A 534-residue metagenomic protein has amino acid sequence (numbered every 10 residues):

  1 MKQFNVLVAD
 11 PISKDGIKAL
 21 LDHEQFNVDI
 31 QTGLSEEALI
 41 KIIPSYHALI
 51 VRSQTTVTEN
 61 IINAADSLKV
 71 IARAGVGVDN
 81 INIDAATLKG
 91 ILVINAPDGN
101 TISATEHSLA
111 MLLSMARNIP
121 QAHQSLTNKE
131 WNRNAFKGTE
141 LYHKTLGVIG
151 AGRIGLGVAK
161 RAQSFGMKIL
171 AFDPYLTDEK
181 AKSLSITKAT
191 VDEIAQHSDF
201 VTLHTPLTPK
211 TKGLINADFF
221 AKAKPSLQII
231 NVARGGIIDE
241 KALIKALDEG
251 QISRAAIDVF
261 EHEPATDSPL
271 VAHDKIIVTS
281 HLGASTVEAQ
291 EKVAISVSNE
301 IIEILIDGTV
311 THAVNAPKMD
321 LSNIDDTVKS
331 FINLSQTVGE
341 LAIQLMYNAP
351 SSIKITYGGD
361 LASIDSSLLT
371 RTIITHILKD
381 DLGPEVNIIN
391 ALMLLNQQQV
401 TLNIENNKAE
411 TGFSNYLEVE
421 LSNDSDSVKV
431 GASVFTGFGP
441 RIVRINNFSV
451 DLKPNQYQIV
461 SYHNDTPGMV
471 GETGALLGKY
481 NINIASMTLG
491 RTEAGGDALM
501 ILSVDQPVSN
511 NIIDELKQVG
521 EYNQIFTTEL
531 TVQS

Functional and structural regions predicted by a protein language model:
M1-I94, N216-D218: An N-terminal-biased, well-structured beta-alpha scaffold segment characteristic of Rossmann-like dinucleotide-binding
Q31-T32, R52, A74-G75, I91-I102 (+4 more regions): Short beta->alpha connector loops at strand-helix junctions that form conserved, small/polar/Pro-enriched
T55-I62, P174-P269: Rossmann-like adenosine-cofactor binding region
K89, P97-T145, G157-K160: Phosphate-binding beta-alpha-beta segment of Rossmann-like dinucleotide-binding domains, i.e., the NAD(P)
K89, V93-I94, A217, S226-L345: Rossmann-like dinucleotide-binding domain for NAD(H)/NADP(H)
T105-Q124, K144, Q163-M167, S296-G308 (+2 more regions): Oxidoreductase and adenylate-handling cofactor-binding alpha/beta cores
A151-G152: Glycine-rich Rossmann-fold phosphate-binding loop(s) that bind the pyrophosphate of adenine dinucleotide cofactors
K318-L361, S366-S534: A conserved regulatory-domain signal marking ACT and ACT-like small-molecule sensing domains and adjacent regulatory
